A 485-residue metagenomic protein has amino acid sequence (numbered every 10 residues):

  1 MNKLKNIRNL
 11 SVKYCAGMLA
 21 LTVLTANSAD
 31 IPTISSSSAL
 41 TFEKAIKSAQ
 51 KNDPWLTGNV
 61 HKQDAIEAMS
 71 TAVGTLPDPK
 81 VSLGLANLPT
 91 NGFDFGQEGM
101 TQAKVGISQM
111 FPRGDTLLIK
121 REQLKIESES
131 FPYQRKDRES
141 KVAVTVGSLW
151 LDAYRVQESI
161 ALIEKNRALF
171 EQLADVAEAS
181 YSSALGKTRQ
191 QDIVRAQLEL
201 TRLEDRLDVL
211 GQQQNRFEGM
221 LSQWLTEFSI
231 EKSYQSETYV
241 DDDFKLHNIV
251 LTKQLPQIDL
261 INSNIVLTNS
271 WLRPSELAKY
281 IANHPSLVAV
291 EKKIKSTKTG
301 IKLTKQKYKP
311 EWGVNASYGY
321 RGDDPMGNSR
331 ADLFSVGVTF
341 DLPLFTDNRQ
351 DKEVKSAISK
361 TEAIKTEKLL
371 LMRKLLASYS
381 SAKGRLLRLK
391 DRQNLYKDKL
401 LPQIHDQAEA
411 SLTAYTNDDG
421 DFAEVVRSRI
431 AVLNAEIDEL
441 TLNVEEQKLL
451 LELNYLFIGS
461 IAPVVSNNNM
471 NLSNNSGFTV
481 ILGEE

Functional and structural regions predicted by a protein language model:
N2-N27: Gram-negative bacterial Sec-dependent N-terminal signal peptides
N2-N6, R138-I281, A382, L389 (+1 more regions): Periplasmic alpha-helical coiled-coil/stalk elements that build and connect Gram-negative outer-membrane
K3-N6, D30-I34, W224, F228-S233 (+1 more regions): Acidic, low-complexity, intrinsically disordered peripheral segments
I31-K44: Regulatory alphaC helix of protein kinase catalytic domains
K44-Q50, Q190-I193, Q197, E227-S317 (+1 more regions): Amphipathic alpha-helical coiled-coil scaffold segments and their short linker/junction regions
T57, P79-E98, F111-E139, Q157 (+3 more regions): Small/polar (Gly/Ser/Thr/Ala-rich) solvent-exposed segments that form structured loops/beta-strands/short helices used
G58-S70, R138, V142-I163, F217 (+3 more regions): Amphipathic alpha-helical coiled-coil segments
K104-S108, F334-L344, G477-E485: Outer-membrane beta-barrel "beta-signal"
